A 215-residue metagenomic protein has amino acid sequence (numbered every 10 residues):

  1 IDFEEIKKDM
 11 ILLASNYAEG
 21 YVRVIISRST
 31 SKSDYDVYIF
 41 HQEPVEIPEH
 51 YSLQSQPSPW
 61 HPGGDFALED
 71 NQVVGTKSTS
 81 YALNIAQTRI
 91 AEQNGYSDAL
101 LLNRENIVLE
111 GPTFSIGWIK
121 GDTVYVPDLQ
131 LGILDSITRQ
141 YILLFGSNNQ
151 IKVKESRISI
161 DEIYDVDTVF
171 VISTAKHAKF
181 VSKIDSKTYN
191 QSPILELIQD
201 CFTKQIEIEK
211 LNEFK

Functional and structural regions predicted by a protein language model:
I1-L12, K32-K215: Helix-start/capping segments and mature chain N-termini
E4-R28: Short, acidic/charged, Gly/Pro-enriched secondary-structure junctions
